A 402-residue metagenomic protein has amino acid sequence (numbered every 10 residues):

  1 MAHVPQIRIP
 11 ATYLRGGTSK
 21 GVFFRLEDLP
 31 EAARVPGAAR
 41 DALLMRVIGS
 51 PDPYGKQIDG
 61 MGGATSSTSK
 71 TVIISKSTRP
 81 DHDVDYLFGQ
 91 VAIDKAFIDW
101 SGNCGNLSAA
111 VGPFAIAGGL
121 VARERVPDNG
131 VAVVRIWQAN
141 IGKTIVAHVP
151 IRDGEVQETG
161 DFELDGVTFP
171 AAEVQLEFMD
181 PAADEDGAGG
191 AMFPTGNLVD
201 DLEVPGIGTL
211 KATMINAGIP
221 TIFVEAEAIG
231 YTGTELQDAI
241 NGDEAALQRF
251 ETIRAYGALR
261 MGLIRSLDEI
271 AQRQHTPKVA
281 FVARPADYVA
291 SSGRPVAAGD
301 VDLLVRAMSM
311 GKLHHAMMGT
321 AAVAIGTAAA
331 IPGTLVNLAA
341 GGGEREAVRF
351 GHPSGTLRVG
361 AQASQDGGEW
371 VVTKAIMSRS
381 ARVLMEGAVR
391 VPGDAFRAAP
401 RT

Functional and structural regions predicted by a protein language model:
M1-T402: A glycine-rich beta-to-alpha transition motif near the start of alpha/beta enzyme domains, typified by
